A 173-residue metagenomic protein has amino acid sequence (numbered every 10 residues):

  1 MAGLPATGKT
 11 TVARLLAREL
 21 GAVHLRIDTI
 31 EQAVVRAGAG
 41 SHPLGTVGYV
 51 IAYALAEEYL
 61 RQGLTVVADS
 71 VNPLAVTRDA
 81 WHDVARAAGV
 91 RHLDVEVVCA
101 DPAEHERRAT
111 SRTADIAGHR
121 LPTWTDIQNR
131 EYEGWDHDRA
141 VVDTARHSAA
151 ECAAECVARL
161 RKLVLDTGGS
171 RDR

Functional and structural regions predicted by a protein language model:
M1: Hydrophobic anchor at the beta1->P-loop junction of P-loop NTPases
L4: P-loop (Walker A) phosphate-binding loop of NTP-binding proteins
T7, T11-L64: Conserved substrate/cofactor phosphate-moiety recognition/catalytic segment in nucleotide-dependent phosphotransferases
T29-E31, P73, V98-E104, R146-S148: Conserved nucleotide-binding/hydrolysis micro-motifs of P-loop NTPases
G40-G45, A85-A87, S111-D115: Short, hinge-like loop/turn segments at secondary-structure boundaries
V47-H92, C99: Glycine-rich phosphate-binding loop used to anchor ATP phosphates in small-molecule kinases, encompassing both
A88-A109, V142: Conserved phosphate-donor/acceptor-positioning beta-strand/loop module used by diverse small-molecule
T110-E155, K162-R173: Small-molecule kinase domains that catalyze NTP-dependent phosphoryl transfer to phosphate-bearing small molecules
